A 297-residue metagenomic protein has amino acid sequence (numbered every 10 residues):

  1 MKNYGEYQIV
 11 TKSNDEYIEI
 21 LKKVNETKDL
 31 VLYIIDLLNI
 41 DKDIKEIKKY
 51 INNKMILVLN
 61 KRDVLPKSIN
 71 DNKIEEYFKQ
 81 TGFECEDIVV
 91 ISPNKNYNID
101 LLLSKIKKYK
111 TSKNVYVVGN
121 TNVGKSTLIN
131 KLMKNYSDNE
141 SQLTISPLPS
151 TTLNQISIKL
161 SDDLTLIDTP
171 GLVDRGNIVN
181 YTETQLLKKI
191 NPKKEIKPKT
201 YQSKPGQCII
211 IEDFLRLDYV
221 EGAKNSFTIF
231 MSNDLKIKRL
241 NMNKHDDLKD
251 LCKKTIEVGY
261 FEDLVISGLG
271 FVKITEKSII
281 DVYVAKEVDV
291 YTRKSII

Functional and structural regions predicted by a protein language model:
M1-V31, L38, N52-I56, R62 (+1 more regions): Helix-rich effector regions associated with P-loop NTPase G domains
L32, I56-L57, V89, Y116: A structural signal for isolated positions on well-ordered beta-strands in alpha/beta enzyme cores
N39-D41, G124, N135, V173: Glycine-rich nucleotide phosphate-binding loop and flanking beta-alpha elements of Rossmann-like dinucleotide-binding
I40-D43, I99, K125, N154: Short, well-ordered alpha-helical microsegments
K42-E46, P66-N72, G176-V179: Conserved ATPase-coupling elements of RecA-like P-loop NTPase cores
I47-I51: Acidic (Asp/Glu)-rich catalytic clusters
V64-V123, K131-Q142: Canonical P-loop GTPase G-domain recognition
L128: Hydrophobic positions on the alpha1 helix immediately C-terminal to the Walker A/P-loop
